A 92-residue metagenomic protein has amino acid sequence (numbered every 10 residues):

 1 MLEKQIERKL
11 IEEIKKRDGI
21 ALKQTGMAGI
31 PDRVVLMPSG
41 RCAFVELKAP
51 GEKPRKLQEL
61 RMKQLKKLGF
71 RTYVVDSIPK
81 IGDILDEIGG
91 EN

Functional and structural regions predicted by a protein language model:
M1-N92: Catalytic phosphate/metal-binding cores of nucleic-acid and nucleotide-processing enzymes, i.e., regions that mediate
